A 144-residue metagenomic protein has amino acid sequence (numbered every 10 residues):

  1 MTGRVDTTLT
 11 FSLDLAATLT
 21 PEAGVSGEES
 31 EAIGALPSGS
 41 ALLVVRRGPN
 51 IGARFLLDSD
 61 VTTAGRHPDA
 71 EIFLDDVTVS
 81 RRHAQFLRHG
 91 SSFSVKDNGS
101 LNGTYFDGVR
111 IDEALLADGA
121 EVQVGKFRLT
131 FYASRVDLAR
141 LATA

Functional and structural regions predicted by a protein language model:
M1-L74, V136-A144: Intrinsically disordered, low-complexity acidic Ser/Thr-rich regulatory segments
I51-R128: Forkhead-associated
L129-D137: Short, Lys/Arg- and Gly-enriched loop/turn segments at beta-strand edges
